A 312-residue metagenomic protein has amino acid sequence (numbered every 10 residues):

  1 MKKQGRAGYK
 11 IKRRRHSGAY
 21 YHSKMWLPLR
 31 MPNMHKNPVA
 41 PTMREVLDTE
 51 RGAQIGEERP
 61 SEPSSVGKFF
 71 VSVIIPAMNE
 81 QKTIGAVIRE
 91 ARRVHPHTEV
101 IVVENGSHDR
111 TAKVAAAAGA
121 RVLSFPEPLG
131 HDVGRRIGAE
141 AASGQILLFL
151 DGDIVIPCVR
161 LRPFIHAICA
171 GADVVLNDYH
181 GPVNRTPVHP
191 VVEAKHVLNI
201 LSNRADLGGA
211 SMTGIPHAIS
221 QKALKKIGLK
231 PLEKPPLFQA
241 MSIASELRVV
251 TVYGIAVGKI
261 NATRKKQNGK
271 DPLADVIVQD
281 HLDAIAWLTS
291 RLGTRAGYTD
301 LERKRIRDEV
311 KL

Functional and structural regions predicted by a protein language model:
M1-E90: N-proximal low-complexity "stem/linker" segments adjacent to membrane-targeting elements
G8, R13-R30, A244-L312: C-terminal catalytic/acceptor-binding lobe
R89-T98: Short, acidic, metal-binding catalytic loop of nucleotide-sugar glycosyltransferases
E104-A112: A conserved acidic beta->alpha catalytic loop
F125-A142: Glycine-rich, basic loop-to-helix element that forms the pyrophosphate-binding segment of sugar-nucleotide handling
L147: Short aromatic/hydrophobic "clamp" motif used to bind/position activated sugar donors
V159-G181: Conserved donor-nucleotide/metal-binding helix-loop-beta segment in metal-dependent transferases, i.e., the alpha-helix
V174-V183, P190-A210: Short, flexible, basic/aromatic active-site loop/helix in glycosyltransferases
